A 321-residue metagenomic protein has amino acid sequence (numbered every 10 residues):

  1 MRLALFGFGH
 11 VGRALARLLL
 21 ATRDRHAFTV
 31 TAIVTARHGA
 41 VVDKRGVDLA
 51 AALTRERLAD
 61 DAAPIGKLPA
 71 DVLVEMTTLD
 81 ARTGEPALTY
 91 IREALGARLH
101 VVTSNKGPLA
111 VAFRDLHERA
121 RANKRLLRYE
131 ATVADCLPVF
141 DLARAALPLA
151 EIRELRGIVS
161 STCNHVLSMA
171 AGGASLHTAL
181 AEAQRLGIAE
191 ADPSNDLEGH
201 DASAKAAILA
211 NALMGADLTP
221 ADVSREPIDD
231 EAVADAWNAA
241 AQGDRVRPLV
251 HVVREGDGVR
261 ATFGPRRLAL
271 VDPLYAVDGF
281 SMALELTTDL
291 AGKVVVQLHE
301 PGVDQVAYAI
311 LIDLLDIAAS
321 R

Functional and structural regions predicted by a protein language model:
M1-G96: N-terminal glycine-/serine-/threonine-rich beta1-alpha1-beta2 phosphate-ribose binding loop of Rossmann-like
R2, H100, L126, A189 (+1 more regions): Residue-level detector of anion-binding/catalytic polar loops
F6, H10, A14, L68 (+9 more regions): Conserved active-site and cofactor/substrate-binding residues in soluble primary-metabolism enzymes
V72-E75, V102-S104, L127-A131, E154-G157 (+1 more regions): General beta-strand structural signal in soluble alpha/beta enzymes
L79-A97, S104-R144: Rossmann-fold NAD(P)-binding glycine/threonine-rich loop
R121-A189, H200-D201, I208: Rossmann-like NAD(P)H-binding beta-loop-alpha module
M169, L180-A276, S281-A283: Substrate-binding/catalytic subdomain of NAD(P)-dependent oxidoreductase enzymes
D272-R321: ATP-dependent carboxylate/acyl-activation modules
